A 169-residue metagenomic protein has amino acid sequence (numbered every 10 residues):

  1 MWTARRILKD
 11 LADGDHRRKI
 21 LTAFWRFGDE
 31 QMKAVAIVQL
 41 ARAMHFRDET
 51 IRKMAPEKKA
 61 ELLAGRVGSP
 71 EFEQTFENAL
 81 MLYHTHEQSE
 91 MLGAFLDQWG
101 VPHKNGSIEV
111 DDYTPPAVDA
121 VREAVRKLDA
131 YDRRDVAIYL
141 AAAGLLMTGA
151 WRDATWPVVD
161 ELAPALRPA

Functional and structural regions predicted by a protein language model:
M1, F95-Q98, A169: N-terminal low-hydrophobic presequence detector
M1-V35: Charged, amphipathic alpha-helical stretches
W2, R6-L11, M54, V101 (+1 more regions): Short, aromatic- and cysteine-enriched interfacial helices/patches that mediate contacts at lipid membranes
A23-D153: Acidic, low-complexity, intrinsically disordered interaction modules
A163-A169: Short, charged, intrinsically disordered terminal tails
